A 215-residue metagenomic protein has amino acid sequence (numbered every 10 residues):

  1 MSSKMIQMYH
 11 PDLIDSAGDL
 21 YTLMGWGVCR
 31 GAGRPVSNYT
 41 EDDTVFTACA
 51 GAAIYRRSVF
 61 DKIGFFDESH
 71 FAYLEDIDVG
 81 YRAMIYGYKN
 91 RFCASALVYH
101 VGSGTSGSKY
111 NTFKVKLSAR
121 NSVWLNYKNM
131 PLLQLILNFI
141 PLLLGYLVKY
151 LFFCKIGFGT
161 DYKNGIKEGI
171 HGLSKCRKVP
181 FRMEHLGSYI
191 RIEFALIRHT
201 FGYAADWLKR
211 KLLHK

Functional and structural regions predicted by a protein language model:
M1-S3, G25, R56, A83 (+2 more regions): Generic structural signal for small/hydrophobic residues in well-ordered secondary structure, especially within
M1-W26: Conserved donor NDP-sugar-binding/catalytic core segment of glycosyltransferases
S3, T22-V45, D61: Short, flexible, basic/aromatic active-site loop/helix in glycosyltransferases
K4, N90-G102, T112, L137-N138: Catalytic beta-strand/loop signature of glycosyltransferases that borders the donor
F46-L97: A short, conserved alpha-helix in the catalytic core of glycosyltransferases
Y99-R120, L151-D161: Nucleotide-sugar-dependent glycosyltransferase catalytic core
L125: Short alpha-helical functional segments enriched in proximate histidine and acidic residues
L135-K215: Non-catalytic, C-terminal membrane-associated alpha-helical segments of glycosyltransferases
